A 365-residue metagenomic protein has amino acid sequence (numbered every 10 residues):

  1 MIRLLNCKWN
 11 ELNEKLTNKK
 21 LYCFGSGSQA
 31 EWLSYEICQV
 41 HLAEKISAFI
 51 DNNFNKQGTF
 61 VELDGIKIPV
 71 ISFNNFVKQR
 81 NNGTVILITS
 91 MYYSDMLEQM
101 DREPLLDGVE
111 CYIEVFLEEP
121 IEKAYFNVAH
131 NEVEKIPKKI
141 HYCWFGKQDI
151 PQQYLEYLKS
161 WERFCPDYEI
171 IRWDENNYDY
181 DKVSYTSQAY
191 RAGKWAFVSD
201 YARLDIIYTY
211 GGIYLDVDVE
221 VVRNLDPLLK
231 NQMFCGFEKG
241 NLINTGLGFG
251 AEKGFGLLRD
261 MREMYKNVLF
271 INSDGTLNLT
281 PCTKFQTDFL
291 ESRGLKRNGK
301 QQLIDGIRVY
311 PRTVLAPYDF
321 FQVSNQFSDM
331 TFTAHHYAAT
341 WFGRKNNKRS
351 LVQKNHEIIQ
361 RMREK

Functional and structural regions predicted by a protein language model:
I2-K20, E31-W32, E36, H41 (+3 more regions): Glycosyltransferase-associated regions of secretory-pathway enzymes, highlighting luminal stem/catalytic domains
C23, Y214: Short glycine-aspartate micro-motif
S26: Glycine-rich Rossmann-fold phosphate-binding loop(s) that bind the pyrophosphate of adenine dinucleotide cofactors
F49: Active-site region of the double-stranded beta-helix
V61-I66: Short, conserved SAM-binding/catalytic segment of Class I S-adenosyl-L-methionine-dependent methyltransferases
I71-N82, S184: Short amphipathic alpha-helix with an adjacent loop that forms part of the alpha/beta core around
D200-G212: Small-residue hinge/turn detector
